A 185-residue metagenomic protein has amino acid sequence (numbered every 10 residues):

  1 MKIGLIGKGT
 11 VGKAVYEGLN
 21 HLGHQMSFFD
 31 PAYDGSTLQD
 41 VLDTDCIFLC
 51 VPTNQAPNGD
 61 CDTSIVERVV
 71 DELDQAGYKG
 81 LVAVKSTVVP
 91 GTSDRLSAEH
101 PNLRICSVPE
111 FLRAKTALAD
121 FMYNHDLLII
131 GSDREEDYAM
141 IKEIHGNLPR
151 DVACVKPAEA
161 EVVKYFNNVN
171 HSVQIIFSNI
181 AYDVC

Functional and structural regions predicted by a protein language model:
M1-L42: NAD(P)+-binding Rossmann beta1-loop-alpha1 motif at the extreme N-terminus of oxidoreductases
V11, T87-G91, H171: Gly/Ser/Thr-rich loops at beta-strand to alpha-helix junctions that form or flank small-molecule/cofactor-binding
L42-C46, G77-G80: Short acidic/histidine-rich motifs immediately flanking catalytic phosphotransfer sites in two-component signaling
L49-P52, K85-S86, G131: Short, well-ordered coil/turn residues at beta-beta hairpins and beta-strand->alpha-helix junctions within
P52-P57, E159-V162: A short, flexible beta-alpha/helix-coil linker loop
N54-T116: Rossmann-like NAD(P)(H) cofactor-binding subdomain of soluble oxidoreductases
R95-C106, A114-C185: Internal alpha-helical scaffold of NAD(P)-dependent oxidoreductase catalytic cores
